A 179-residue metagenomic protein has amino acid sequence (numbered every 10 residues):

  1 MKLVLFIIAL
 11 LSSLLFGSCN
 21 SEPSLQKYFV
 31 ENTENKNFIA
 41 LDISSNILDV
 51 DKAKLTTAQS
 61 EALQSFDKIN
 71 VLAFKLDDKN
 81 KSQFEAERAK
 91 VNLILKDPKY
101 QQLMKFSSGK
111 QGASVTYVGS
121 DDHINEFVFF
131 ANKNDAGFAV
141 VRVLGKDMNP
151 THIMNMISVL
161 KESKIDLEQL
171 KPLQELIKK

Functional and structural regions predicted by a protein language model:
M1-L5: Positively charged n-region of N-terminal signal peptides that target proteins for export
L15-S18: C-terminal motif of bacterial Sec signal peptides marking the signal peptidase cleavage site
N20-P23: Bacterial signal peptide processing site
K27-V91: Early exported N-terminus immediately downstream of N-terminal targeting peptides
A73-K81, V140-K146, V159-K161: Second-shell loop/turn segments in exported
F74-I124: Mid-length scaffold segments of soluble, non-membrane domains
D121-N149, M156: A short, solvent-exposed beta-edge/loop patch
N149-K179: C-terminal partner/receptor-binding element of secreted or periplasmic proteins
